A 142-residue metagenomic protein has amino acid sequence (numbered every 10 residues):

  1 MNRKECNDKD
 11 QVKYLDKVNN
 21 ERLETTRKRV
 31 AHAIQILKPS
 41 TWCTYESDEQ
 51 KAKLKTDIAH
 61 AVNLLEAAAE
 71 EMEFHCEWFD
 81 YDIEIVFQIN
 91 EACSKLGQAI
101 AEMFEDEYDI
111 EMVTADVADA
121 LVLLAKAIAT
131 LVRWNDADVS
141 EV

Functional and structural regions predicted by a protein language model:
R3-V142: Long, low-complexity or tandemly repetitive, helically biased scaffold regions used for multimeric assembly/adhesion
